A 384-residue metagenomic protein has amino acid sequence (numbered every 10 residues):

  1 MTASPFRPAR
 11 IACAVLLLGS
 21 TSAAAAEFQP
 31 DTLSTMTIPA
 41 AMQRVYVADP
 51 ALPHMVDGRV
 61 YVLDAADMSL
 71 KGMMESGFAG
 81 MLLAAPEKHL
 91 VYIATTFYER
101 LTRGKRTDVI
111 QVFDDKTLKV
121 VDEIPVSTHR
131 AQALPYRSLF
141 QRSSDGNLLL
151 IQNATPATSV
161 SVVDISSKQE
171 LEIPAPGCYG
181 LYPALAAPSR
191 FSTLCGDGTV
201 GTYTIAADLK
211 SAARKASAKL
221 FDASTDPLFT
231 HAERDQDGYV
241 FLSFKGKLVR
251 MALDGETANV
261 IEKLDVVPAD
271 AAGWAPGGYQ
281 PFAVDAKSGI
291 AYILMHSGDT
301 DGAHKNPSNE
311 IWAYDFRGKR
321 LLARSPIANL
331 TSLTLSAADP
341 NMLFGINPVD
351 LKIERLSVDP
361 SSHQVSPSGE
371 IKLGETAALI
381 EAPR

Functional and structural regions predicted by a protein language model:
E27-S34, D67-M74, F78-G80, K119-A131 (+5 more regions): A short beta-strand motif characteristic of beta-propeller blades
Q29-T37, S76-E87, A131-Q141, A175-P188 (+4 more regions): Repeated scaffold domains used in trafficking and secretory/extracellular systems, primarily beta-propellers
P39-L52, A94-T107, I293-S308: Short, conserved, GDST-rich strand-edge loop motifs in beta-rich repeat architectures
A41-R44, E87-H89, D145-N147, P188-S189 (+3 more regions): Short coil/turn segments that connect the beta-strands within blades of beta-propeller domains
A51-M55, F97-T102, P156-A157, D197-V200 (+3 more regions): Short glycine/acidic-enriched loop and turn motifs that connect beta-strands
D64-D67, D115-T117, D164-K168, I205-D208 (+3 more regions): Short loop/turn segments that connect beta-strands within beta-propeller blades
T117-S161, S166-Y182: Asp-box/WD-like beta-propeller blade repeats and closely related beta-sheet repeat scaffolds
A275-F316, R324-P340, G345-I346: Loop/turn-rich, solvent-exposed surfaces of beta-rich toroidal or solenoidal domains
